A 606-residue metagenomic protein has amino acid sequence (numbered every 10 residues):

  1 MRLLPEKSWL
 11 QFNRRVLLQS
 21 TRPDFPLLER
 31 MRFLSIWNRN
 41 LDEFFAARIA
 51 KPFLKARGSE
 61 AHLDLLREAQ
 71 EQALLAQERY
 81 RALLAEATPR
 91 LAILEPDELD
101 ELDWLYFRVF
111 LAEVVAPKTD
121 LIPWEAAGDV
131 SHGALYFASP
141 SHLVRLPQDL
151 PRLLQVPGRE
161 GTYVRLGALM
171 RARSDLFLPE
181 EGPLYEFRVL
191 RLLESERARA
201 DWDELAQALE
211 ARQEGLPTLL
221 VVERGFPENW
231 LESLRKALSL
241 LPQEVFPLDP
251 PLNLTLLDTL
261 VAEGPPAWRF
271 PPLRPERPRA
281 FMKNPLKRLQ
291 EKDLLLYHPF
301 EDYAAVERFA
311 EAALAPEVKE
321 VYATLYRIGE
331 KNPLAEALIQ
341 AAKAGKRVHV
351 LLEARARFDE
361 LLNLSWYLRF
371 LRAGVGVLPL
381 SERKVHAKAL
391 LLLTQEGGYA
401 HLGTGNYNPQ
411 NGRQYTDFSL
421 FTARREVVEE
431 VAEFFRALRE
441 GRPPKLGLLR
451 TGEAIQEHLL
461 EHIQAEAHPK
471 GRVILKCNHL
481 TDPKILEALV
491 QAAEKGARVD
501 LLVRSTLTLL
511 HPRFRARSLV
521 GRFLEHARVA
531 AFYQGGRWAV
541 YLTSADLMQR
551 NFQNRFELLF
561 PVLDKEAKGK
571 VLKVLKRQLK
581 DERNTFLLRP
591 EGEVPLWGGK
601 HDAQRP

Functional and structural regions predicted by a protein language model:
M1-G471, Q491, K495, S505-P606: N-terminal localization/anchoring segments of enzymes in phospholipid and broader phosphate metabolism
I474: Short glycine-rich phosphate-binding loop at a beta-alpha junction
R498-L502: Hydrophobic alpha/beta core scaffold segments
